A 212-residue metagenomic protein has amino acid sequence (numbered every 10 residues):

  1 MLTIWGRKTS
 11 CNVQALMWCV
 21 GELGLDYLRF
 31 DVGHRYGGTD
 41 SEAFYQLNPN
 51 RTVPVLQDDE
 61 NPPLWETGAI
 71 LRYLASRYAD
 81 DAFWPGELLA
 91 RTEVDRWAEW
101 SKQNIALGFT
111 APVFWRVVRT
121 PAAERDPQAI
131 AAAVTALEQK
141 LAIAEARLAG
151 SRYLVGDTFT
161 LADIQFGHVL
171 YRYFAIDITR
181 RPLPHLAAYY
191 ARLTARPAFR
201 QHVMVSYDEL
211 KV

Functional and structural regions predicted by a protein language model:
M1-A131: GST-like domain detector, emphasizing the conserved glutathione-binding G-site in the N-terminal thioredoxin-like
H34-R35, A162, Y207: Conserved beta-strand edge residues that scaffold enzyme active sites
G37-G38, L74, A191, L210-V212: Short secondary-structure boundary/hinge segments and terminal tails
Q46, P85, A195, M204-V205: Phosphate-coordinating loops and pocket residues in cytosolic domains that bind phosphorylated ligands
P54-Q57, L154, R200: Short beta-strand(s) of the beta-wing in winged-helix/HTH DNA-binding folds
A75, V169-L170, V203: Active-site-flanking alpha-helical
A98-A195: GST-like fold's C-terminal all-alpha helical module
F199-V212: Terminal-tail/helix-coil boundary detector
